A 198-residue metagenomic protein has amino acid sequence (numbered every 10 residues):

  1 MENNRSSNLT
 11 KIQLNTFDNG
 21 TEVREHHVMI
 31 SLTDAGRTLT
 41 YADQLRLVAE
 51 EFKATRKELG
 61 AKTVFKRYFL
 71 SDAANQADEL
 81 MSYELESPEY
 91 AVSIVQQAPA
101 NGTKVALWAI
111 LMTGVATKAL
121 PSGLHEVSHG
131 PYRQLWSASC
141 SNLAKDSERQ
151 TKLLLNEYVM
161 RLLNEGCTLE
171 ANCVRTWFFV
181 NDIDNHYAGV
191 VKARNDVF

Functional and structural regions predicted by a protein language model:
M1-F198: Short, polar/acidic, helix-capping and beta-turn segments at strand->helix junctions that line the mouths
